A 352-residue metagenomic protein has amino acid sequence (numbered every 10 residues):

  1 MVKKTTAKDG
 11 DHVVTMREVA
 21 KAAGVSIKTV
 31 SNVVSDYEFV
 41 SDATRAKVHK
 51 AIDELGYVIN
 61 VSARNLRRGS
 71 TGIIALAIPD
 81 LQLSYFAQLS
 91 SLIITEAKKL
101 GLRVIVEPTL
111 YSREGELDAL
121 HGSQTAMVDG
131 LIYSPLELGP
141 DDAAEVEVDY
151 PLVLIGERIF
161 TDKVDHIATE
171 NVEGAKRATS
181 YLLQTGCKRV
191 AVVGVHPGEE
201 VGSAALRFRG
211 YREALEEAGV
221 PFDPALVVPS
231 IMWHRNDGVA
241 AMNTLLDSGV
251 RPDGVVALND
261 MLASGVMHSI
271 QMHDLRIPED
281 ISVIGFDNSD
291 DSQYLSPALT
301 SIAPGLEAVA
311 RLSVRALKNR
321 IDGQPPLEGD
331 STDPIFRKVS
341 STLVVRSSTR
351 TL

Functional and structural regions predicted by a protein language model:
M1-G72: N-terminal helix-turn-helix DNA-binding module of bacterial transcription factors
D42, L55-G122, A126-G130, P197 (+1 more regions): Amphipathic helical "hinge" segments at domain boundaries
P79-Q88, E107-G115, I167-R177, V193-A241 (+4 more regions): Hinge/beta->alpha junction and helix N-cap segments in small-molecule ligand-binding domains
E114-M127, N236-V250: Short, well-structured alpha-helical segments in soluble
M127-P135, A191-G194, V228, G249-N259 (+1 more regions): Periplasmic-binding protein-like
S134-R177, V195-P197, V220-P221, M261 (+1 more regions): Flexible loop/hinge segments that line or gate small-molecule binding clefts
N243, D247-L352: Flexible loop/turn connectors
